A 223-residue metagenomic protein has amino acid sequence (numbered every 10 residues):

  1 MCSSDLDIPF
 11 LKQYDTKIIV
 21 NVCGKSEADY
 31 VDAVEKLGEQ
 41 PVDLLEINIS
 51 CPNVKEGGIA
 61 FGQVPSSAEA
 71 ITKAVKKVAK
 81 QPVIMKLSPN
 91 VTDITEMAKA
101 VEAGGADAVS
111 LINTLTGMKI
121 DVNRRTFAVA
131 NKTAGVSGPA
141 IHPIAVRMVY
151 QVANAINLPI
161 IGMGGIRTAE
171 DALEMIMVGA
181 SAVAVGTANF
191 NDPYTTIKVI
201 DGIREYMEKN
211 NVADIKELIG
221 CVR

Functional and structural regions predicted by a protein language model:
M1-S3: Short, small-residue-biased leader/transition segments that mark boundaries at the very start of proteins
D15, G38-P41, K76-A79, I203-M207 (+1 more regions): Structural signal for hydrophobic packing residues in well-ordered secondary-structure cores of soluble enzyme domains
K25-I161, R167-V185: Alpha/beta enzyme core
I120-A134, I176, A188-A213: C-terminal helical cap(s) of enzyme catalytic domains, especially alpha/beta-barrels
I166-T168, F190-N191: Short Gly/Pro-enriched loop/turn and capping motifs at secondary-structure junctions
K216-R223: A short, charged, Gly/Pro-tolerant segment at domain boundaries
